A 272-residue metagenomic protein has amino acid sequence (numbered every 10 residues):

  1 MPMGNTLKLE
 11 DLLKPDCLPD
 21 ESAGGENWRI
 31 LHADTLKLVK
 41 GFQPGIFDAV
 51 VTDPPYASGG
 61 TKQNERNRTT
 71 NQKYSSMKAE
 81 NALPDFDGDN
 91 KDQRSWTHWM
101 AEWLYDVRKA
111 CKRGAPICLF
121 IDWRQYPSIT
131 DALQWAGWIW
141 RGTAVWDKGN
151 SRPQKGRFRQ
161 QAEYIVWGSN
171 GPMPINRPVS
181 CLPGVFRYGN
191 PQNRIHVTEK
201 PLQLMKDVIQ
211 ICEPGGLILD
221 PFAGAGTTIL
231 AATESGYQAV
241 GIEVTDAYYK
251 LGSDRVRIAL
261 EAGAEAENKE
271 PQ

Functional and structural regions predicted by a protein language model:
M1-K250: Core catalytic lobe of class I
T245-Q272: Cysteine-dependent PTP/DSP-like catalytic domain, specifically the C-terminal lobe
